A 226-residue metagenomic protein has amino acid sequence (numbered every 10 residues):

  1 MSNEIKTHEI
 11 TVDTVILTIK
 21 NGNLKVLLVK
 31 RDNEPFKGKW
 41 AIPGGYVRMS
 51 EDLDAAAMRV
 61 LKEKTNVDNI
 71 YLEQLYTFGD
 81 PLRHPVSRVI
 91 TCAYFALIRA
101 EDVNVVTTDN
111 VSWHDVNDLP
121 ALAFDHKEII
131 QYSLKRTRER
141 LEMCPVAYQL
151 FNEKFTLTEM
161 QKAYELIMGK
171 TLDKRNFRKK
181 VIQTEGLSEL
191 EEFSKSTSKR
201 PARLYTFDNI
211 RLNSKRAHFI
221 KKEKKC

Functional and structural regions predicted by a protein language model:
M1, I19-V29, S50, D54-M58 (+4 more regions): Core subunits and conserved enzymes of cellular information-processing and envelope-translocation systems across
S2-W40: N-terminal strand-loop-strand
H8-V12, D54-M58, K62-V103, R138-A147 (+1 more regions): Active-site segment of metal-dependent pyrophosphate-handling enzymes, primarily the Nudix hydrolase catalytic core
T14, T171, K179-S188, P201-N213: Long, charge-rich, low-complexity alpha-helical segments
I42-S50, Q149-L150: Short histidine-centered catalytic/ligand-binding loop motif
V105-L141, N152-T158, N176-F177, V181-G186 (+1 more regions): NUDIX/MutT-family hydrolases
K162-T171: Short helix-coil junctions and helix-kink-helix linkers
E192-C226: Long, intrinsically disordered, low-complexity Ser/Thr/Pro-rich regulatory/activation regions of nuclear proteins
